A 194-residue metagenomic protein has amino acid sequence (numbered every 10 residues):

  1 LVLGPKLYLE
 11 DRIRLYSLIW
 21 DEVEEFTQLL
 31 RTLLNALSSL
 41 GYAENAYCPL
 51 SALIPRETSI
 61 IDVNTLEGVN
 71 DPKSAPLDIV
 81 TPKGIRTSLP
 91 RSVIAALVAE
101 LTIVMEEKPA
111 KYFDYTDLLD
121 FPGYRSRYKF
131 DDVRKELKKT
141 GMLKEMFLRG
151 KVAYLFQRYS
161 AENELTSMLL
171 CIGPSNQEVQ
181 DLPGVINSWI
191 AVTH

Functional and structural regions predicted by a protein language model:
L1-H194: Globular "head" domains of long coiled-coil molecular machines
